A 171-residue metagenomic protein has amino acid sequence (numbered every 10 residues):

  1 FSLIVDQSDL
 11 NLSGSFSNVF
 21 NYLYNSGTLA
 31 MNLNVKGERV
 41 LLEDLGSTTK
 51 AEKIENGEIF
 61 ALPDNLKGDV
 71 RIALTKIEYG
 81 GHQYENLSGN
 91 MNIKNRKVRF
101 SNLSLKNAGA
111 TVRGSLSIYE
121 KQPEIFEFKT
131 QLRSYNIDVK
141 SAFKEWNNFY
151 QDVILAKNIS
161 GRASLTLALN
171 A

Functional and structural regions predicted by a protein language model:
F1-S101, N107-A171: Membrane-proximal interfacial segments on either side of biological membranes
